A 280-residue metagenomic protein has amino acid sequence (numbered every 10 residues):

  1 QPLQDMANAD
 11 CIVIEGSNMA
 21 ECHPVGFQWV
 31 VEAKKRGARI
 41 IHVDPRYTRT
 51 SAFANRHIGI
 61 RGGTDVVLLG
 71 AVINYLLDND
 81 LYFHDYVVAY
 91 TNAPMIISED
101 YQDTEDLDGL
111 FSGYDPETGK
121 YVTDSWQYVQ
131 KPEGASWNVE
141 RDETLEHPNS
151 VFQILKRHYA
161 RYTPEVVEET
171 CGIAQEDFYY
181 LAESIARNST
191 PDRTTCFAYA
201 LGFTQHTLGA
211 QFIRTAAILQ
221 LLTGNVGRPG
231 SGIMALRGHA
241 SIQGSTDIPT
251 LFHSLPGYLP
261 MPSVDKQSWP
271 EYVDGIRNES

Functional and structural regions predicted by a protein language model:
Q1-V25, W29-V30, R36-A38, H42 (+4 more regions): Extended redox/cofactor-interaction regions of prokaryotic respiratory oxidoreductases
D5-M6, H23, A33, V43 (+6 more regions): Active-site-proximal structural scaffolding
E15, W29, A33-R36, A71 (+7 more regions): Generic, well-ordered alpha-helical scaffold segments in large soluble proteins
A20-H23, T48-S51, V66, P94-M95 (+3 more regions): Flexible loop/turn segments at secondary-structure boundaries
Q28-V30, R56-I60, I73-L76, Q211-A216 (+1 more regions): Short secondary-structure boundary/capping segments
T48-P191: Long, well-ordered, tryptophan-enriched scaffold segments
A89-P94, S184-I185, A200-G202, G232-Q243: A glycine-rich phosphate-binding loop feature that marks nucleotide/adenosyl-phosphate handling sites
V166-I173, Y199-T207, L236-A240: Conserved short loop/turn motifs at secondary-structure junctions
